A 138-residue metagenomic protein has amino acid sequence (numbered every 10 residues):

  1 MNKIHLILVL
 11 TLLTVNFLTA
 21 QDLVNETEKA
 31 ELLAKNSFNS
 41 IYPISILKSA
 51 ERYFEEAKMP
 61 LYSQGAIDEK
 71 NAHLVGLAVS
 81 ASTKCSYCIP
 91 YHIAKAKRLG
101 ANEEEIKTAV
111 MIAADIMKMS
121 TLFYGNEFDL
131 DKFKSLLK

Functional and structural regions predicted by a protein language model:
I4-L6, L18-N71, Y124-K138: Acidic, glycine/proline-rich low-complexity segments that act as flexible tails and inter-domain linkers
T11-L18: Hydrophobic h-region of N-terminal signal peptides that target proteins for export in Gram-negative bacteria
E51-R52, P90-I106: Iron-sulfur (Fe-S) cluster-binding segments and ferredoxin-like electron-carrier domains, especially [2Fe-2S]
K58, G76, I93-K97: Amphipathic alpha-helical segments within well-ordered protein domains
E69-L74, E103-A109: Alpha-helical scaffolds flanking conserved acidic
V75, V79-Y91: Short, thiol/selenol-centered motifs that function as redox-active sites or metal-ligating centers
A109-D129: Short Fe-S-cluster ligation motifs
